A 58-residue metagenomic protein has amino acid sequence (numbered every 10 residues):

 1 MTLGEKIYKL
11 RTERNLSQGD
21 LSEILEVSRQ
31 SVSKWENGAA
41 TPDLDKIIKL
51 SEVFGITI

Functional and structural regions predicted by a protein language model:
M1, L16, I56: Short beta-to-alpha loop/turn elements within the nucleotide-binding domains of ABC transporters
M1-E13: A short, Lys/Arg-rich alpha-helix, primarily the initiator
Y8, G19, I48: Residues within the helices of the helix-turn-helix
T12, E23, E52: Alpha-helical residues within the helix-turn-helix
N15-K34: Short alpha-helical DNA-recognition segment
D45-I58: DNA major-groove recognition helix of helix-turn-helix/homeodomain DNA-binding modules
